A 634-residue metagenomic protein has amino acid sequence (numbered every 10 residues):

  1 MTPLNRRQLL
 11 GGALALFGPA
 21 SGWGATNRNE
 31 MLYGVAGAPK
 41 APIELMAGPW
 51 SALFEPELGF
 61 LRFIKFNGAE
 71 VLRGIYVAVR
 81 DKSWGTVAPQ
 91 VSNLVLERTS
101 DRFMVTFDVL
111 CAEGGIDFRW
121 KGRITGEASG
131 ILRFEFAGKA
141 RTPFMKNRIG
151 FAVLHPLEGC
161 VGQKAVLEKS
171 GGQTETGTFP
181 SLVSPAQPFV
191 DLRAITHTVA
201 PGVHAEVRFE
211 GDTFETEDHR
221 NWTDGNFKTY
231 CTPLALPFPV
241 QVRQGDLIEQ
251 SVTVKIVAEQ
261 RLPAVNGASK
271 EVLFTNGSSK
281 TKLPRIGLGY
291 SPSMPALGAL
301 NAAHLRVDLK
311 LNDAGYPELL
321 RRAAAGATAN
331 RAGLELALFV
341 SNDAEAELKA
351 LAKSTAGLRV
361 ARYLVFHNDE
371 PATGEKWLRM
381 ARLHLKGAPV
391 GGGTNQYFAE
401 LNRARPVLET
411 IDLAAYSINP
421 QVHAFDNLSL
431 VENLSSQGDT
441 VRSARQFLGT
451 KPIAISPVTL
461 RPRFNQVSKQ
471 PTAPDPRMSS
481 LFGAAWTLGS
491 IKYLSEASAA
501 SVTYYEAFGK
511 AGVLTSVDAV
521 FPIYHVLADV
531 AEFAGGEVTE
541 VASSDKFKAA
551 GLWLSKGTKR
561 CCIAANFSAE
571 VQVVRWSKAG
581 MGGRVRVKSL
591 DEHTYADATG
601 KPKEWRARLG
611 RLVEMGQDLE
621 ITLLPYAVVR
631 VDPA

Functional and structural regions predicted by a protein language model:
T2-L16: N-terminal secretory signal peptides and thylakoid transit peptides that target proteins across membranes
N27-D108, R306, P317: Acidic-aromatic substrate-binding/catalytic surfaces of carbohydrate-active enzymes
M46, R73, L110-G114, T196-E271 (+2 more regions): Beta-strand-rich recognition/accessory modules
D81-G138, E217-H219, T223-N226: Extended, loop-rich substrate-binding clefts of extracytoplasmic carbohydrate-active enzymes
T125, S129-E210, G583-R606: Polysaccharide-binding surfaces and accessory modules of carbohydrate-active proteins
G289-A314, G326: Catalytic domains of carbohydrate-active enzymes, especially glycoside hydrolases
S456-H525: Aromatic/acidic polysaccharide-binding cleft in carbohydrate-active enzymes
F567-A634: C-terminal beta-sandwich/jelly-roll accessory domains of carbohydrate-active enzymes
